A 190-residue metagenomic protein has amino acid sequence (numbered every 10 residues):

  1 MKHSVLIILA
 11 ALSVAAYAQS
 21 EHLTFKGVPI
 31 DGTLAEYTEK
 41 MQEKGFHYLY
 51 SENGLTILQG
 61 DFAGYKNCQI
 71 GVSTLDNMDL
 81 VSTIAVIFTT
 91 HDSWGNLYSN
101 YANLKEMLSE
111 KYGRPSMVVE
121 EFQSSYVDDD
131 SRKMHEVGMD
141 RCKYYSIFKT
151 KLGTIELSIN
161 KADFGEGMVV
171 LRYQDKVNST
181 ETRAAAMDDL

Functional and structural regions predicted by a protein language model:
M1-A16: Sec-dependent N-terminal signal peptides
H3-S4, A63-N67, M134: Alpha-helix boundary/capping detector
L6-A10, F62, G138: Generic marker of residues within folded, mature protein domains
Q19-L55, F88-L190: Non-cytosolic coordination micro-motifs
G60-L104: Mid-chain, structured segments of secreted extracytoplasmic proteins
